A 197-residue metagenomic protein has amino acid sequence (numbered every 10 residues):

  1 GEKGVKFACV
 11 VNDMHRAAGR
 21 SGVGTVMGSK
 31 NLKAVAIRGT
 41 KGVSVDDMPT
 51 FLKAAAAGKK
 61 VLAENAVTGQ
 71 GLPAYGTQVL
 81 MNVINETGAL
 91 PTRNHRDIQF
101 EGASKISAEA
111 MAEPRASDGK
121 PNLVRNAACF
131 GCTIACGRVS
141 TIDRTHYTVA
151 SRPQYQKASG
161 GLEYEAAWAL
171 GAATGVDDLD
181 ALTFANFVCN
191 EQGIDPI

Functional and structural regions predicted by a protein language model:
G1-I197: Intrinsically disordered, low-complexity segments enriched in small residues
